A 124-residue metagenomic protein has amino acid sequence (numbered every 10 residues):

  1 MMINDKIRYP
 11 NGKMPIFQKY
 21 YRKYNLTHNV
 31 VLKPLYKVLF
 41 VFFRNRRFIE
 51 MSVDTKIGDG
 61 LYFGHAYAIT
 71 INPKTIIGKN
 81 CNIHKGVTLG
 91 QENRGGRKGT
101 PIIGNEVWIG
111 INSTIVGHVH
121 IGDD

Functional and structural regions predicted by a protein language model:
M1-F48: Terminal amphipathic alpha-helical/low-complexity segments used for targeting or macromolecular assembly
V53, G58-D59, G64-Y67, N72-P73 (+8 more regions): Left-handed beta-helix
